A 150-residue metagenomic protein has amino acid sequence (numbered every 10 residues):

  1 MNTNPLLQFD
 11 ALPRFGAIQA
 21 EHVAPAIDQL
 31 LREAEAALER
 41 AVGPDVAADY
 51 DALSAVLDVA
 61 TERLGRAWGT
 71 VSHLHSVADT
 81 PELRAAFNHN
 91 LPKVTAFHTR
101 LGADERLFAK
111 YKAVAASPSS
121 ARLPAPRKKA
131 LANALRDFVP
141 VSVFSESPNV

Functional and structural regions predicted by a protein language model:
M1-V150: Zn2+-dependent metallopeptidase catalytic domains
